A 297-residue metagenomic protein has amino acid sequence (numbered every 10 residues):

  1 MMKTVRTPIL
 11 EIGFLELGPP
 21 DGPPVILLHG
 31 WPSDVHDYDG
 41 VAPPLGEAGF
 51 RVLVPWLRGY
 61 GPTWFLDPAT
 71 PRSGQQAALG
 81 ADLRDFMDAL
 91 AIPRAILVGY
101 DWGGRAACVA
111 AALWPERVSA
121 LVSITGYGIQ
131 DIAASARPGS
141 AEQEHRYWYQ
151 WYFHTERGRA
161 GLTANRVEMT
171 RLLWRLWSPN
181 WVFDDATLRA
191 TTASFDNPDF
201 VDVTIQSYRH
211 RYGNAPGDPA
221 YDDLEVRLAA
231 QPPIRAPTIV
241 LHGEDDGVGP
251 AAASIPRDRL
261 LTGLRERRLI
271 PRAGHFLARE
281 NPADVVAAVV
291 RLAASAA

Functional and structural regions predicted by a protein language model:
M1-V25, E47-F50, I92, V226 (+3 more regions): Alpha/beta-hydrolase fold catalytic core
E11-I12, P24, Y60-R94, V98 (+1 more regions): Flexible "cap/lid" subdomain of the alpha/beta-hydrolase fold that forms the substrate-access gate
L15-F65: Conserved HGGG/HGGXW glycine-rich cap/lid loop of the alpha/beta-hydrolase fold
G30, D101, R279-E280: Conserved acidic functional residues
D37, D82, V203, D284 (+1 more regions): Charged catalytic carboxylate motif
V41, A110, A288-L292: Hydrophobic residues on the short alpha-helix immediately C-terminal to a glycine-rich phosphate/catalytic loop
R267-A273: Short glycine-rich catalytic loops that host catalytic nucleophiles or stabilize transition states across multiple
A273-N281: Catalytic histidine-centered segment of alpha/beta-hydrolase-like enzymes
